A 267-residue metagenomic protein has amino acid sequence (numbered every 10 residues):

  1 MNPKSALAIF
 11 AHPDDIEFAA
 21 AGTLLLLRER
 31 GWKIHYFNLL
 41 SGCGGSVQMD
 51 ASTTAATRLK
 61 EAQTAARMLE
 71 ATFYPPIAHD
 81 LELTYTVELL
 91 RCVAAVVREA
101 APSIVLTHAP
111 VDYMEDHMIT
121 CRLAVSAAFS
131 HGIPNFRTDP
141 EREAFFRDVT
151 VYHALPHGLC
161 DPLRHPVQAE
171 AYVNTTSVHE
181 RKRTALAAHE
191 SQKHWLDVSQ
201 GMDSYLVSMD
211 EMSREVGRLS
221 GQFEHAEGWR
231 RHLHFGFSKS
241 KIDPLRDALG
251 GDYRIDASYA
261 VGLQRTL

Functional and structural regions predicted by a protein language model:
M1-A100, S130, K239-A248, V261-Q264: Active-site rim/loop-helix segments in enzyme catalytic domains that contact anionic ligands
M1-L7, Y85-L267: Metal-dependent de-N-acetylase/amidase catalytic core
